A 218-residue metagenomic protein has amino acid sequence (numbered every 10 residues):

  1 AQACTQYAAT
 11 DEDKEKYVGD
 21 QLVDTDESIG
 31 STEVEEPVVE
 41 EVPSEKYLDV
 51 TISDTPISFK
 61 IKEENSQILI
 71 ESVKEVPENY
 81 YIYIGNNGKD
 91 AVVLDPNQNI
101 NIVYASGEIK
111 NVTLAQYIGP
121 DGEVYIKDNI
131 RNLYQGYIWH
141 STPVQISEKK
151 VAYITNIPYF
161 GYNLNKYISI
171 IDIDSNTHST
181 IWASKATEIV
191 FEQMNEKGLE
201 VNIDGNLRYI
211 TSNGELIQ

Functional and structural regions predicted by a protein language model:
A1-V73: N-terminal, intrinsically disordered, polar/charged segments of Gram-positive cell-envelope systems that serve as
C4-E27, I171-Q218: Acidic, small-residue rich beta-repeat scaffolds with periodic aromatic anchors
E40, D49, Y83-D95, N101 (+3 more regions): Short beta-strand elements that form the blades of beta-propeller/WD-repeat-like and other beta-sheet-rich scaffold
S53-S72, I109-Y134, K185: Surface-exposed loop and turn segments in beta-propeller and other repeat-based domains that flank or scaffold
E63-V112: Extracytoplasmic beta-rich ectodomain segments of secreted or membrane-anchored proteins
P77-Y83, I138-T142, K185-E196: Repeated scaffold domains used in trafficking and secretory/extracellular systems, primarily beta-propellers
N97-V103, N156-I157, G161-I171, N206-I217: Structural motif
I138-T187: Intrinsically disordered, low-complexity segments enriched in Gly and acidic/Ser/Thr residues that form flexible
